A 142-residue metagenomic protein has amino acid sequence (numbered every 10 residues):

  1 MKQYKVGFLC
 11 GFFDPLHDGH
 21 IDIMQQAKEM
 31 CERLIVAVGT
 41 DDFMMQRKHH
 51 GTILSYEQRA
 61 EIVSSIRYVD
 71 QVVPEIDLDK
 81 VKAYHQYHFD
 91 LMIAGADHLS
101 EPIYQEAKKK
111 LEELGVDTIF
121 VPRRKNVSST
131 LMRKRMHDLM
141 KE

Functional and structural regions predicted by a protein language model:
M1-E142: Nucleotidyltransferase catalytic core that binds NTPs
